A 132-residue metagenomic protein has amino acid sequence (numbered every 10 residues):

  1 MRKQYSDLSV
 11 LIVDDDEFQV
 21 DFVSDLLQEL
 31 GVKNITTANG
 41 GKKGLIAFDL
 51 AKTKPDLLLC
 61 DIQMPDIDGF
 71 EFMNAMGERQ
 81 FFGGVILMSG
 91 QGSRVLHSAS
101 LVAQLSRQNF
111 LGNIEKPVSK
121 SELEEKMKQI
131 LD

Functional and structural regions predicted by a protein language model:
S6-Q19, V23-L27: Conserved acidic segment of CheY-like receiver
D15, T37-I46, G69: Helix N-cap/capping motif at the beta->alpha junctions
G44, G69-A75, S98: Short alpha-helical interaction/output segments
L50-T53, M76-F82, L105: Conserved phosphotransfer cores of two-component systems
D61: Active-site residues of response regulator receiver
M64: Receiver (REC) domain active-site loop signature in two-component systems and cognate sites in sensor histidine kinases
E71, Q91-G112: Alpha4 helix (beta4-alpha4-beta5 surface) of REC/receiver domains from two-component response regulators
R94, E115-L131: C-terminal output helix
